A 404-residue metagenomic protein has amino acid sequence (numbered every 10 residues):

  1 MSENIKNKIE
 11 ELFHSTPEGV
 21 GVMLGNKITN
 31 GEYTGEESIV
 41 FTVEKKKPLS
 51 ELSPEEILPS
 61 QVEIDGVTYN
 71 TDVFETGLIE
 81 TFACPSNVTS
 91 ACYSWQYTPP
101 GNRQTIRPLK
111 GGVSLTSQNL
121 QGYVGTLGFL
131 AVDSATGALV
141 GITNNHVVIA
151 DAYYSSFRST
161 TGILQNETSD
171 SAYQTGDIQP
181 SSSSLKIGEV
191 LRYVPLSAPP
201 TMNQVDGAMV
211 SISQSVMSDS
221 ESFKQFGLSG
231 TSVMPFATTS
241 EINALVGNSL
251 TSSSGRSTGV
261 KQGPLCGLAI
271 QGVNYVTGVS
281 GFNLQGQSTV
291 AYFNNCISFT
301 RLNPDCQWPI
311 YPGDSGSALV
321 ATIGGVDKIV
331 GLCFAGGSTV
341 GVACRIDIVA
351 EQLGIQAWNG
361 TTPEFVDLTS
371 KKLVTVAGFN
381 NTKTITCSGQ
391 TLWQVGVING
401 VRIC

Functional and structural regions predicted by a protein language model:
M1, I403-C404: Short, solvent-exposed mixed-charge patches
M1-L130: Noncatalytic regulatory segments and standalone regulatory/sensor domains
T29-G35, D133-A138, I323-K328: Short, solvent-exposed loop/turn segments that connect beta-strands within catalytic domains and beta-strand-rich
V40-T42, G141, A318, G331: Structural recognition of the beta-strand scaffold that forms the well-ordered cores of secreted hydrolase catalytic
L49-D65, S222-M234, V342-Q352: Surface-exposed flexible segments
E63, T68-N70, E80, S94-Q96 (+6 more regions): Ser/Thr- (and often Asn-) enriched beta-sheet segments in non-cytosolic proteins
Q96-P304, P312, A321-I323, F334: Serine endopeptidase catalytic core focused on the charge-relay Asp
S298-L302, P309-I310, V320-C387, T391-L392 (+1 more regions): C-terminal subregion of chymotrypsin/trypsin-like serine protease catalytic domains
